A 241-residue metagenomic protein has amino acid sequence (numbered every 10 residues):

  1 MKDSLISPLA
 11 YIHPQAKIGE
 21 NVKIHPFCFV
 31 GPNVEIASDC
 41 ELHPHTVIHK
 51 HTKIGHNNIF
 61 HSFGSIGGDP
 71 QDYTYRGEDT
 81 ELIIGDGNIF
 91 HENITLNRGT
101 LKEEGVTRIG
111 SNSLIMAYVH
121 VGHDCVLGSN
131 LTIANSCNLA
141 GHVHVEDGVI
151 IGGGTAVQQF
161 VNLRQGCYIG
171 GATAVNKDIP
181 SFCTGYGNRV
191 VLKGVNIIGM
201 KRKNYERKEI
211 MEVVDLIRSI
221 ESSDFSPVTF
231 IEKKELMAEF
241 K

Functional and structural regions predicted by a protein language model:
S4-V191: Structural signal for interior beta-strand "rungs" in well-ordered beta-sheet cores of soluble enzyme domains
V191-S219: A hydrophobic, small-residue-rich beta->alpha segment in the mid-to-C-terminal subdomain of diverse proteins
I220-D224: Interhelical loop and adjacent transmembrane-helix boundary motif in polytopic membrane transport permeases
S226-K241: Short, amphipathic C-terminal "tail helix"
